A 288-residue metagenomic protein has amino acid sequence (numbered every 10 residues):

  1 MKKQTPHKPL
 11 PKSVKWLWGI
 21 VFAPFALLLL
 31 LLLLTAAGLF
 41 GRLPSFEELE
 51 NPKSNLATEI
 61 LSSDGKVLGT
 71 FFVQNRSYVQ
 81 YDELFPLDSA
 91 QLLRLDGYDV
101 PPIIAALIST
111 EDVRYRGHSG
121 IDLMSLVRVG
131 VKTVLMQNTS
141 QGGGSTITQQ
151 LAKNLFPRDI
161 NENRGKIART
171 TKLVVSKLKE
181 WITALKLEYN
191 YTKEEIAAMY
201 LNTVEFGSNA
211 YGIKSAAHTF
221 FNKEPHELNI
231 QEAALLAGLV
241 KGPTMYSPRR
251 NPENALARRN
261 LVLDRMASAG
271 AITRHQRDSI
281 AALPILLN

Functional and structural regions predicted by a protein language model:
M1-Q4, L95-G97: Short intrinsically disordered, low-complexity coil segments enriched in acidic
K2-L61, V134: N-terminal type II signal-anchor transmembrane helix that functions as the membrane-insertion/stop-transfer segment
T5-P6, R114, L235, S279: Intrinsically disordered, low-complexity segments enriched in glycine/proline and serine/threonine
L61-R274: Peptidoglycan glycan-strand catalytic modules in the bacterial/periplasmic cell-wall system
T273-N288: Non-catalytic structural connector segments
